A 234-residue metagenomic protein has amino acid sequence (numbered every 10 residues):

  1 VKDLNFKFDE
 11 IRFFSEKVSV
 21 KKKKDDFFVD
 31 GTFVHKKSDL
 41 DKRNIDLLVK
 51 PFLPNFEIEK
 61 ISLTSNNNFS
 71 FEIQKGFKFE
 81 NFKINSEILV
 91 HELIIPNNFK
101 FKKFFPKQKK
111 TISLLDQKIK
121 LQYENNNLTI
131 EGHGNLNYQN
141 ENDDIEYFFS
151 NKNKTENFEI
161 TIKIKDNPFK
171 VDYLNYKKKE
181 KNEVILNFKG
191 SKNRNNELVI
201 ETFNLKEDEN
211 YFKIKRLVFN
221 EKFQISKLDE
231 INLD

Functional and structural regions predicted by a protein language model:
V1-D234: Membrane-proximal interfacial segments on either side of biological membranes
